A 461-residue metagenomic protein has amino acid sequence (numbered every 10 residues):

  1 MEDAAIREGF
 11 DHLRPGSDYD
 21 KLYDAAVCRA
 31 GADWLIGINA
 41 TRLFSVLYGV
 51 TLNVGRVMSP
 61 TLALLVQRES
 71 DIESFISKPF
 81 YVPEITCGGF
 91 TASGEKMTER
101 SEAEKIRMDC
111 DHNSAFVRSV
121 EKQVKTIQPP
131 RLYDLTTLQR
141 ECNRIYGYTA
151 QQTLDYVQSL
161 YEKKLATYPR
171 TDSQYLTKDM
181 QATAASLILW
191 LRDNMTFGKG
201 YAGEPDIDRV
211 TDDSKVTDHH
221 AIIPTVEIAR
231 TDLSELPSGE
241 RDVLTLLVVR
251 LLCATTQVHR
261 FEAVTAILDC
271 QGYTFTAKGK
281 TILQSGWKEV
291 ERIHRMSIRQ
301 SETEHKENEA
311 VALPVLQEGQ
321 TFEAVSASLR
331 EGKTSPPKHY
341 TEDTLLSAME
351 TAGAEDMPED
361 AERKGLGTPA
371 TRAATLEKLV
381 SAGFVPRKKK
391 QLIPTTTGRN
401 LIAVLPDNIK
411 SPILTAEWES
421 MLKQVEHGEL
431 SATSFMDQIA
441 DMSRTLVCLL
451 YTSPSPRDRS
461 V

Functional and structural regions predicted by a protein language model:
M1-G353, M357-F384, K389-L392, T396-N400 (+1 more regions): Toprim catalytic domain recognition across nucleic-acid enzymes
W190-M195, R399-L422: Short, amphipathic alpha-helical interaction segments positioned at domain boundaries
I207, T211-K215, P412-V447: Leucine-rich, amphipathic alpha-helical/linker segments
A254, A352-E355, A382, N408-S411 (+1 more regions): Hydrophobic alpha-helical segments
Y451-D458: Conserved small/polar residues in nucleotide/adenosyl-binding loops
V461: Post-transcriptional modification and biogenesis factors for structured RNAs of the translation apparatus
